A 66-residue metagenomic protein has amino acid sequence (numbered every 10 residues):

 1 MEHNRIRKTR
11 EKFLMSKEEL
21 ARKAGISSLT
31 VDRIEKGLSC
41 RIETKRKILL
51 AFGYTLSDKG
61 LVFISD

Functional and structural regions predicted by a protein language model:
N4-K23: Short basic helix-loop element that most often maps to the first helix and adjoining turn of HTH DNA-binding modules
R10-M15, I34-E35, L49, K59: A broad helix-preferring feature
K17, S28-L29, L56: The DNA-contacting recognition helix of HTH DNA-binding domains and analogous helical DNA-recognition elements
G25-C40: Recognition helix of helix-turn-helix/homeodomain-like DNA-binding domains that insert into the DNA major groove
I42-G60: DNA major-groove recognition helix of helix-turn-helix/homeodomain DNA-binding modules
I64-D66: Short acidic DE-rich linear segments
